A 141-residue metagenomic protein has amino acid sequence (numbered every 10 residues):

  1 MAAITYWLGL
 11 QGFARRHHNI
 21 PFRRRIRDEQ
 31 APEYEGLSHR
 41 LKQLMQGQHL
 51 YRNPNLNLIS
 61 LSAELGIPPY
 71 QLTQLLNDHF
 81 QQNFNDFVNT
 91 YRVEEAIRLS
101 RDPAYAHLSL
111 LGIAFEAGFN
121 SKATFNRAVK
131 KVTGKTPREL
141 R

Functional and structural regions predicted by a protein language model:
M1-Q11: Alpha-helical membrane-embedded segments
L10-A117, T124, A128-K131, K135-E139: Membrane-proximal linker segments that couple transmembrane helices to downstream signaling/catalytic modules
